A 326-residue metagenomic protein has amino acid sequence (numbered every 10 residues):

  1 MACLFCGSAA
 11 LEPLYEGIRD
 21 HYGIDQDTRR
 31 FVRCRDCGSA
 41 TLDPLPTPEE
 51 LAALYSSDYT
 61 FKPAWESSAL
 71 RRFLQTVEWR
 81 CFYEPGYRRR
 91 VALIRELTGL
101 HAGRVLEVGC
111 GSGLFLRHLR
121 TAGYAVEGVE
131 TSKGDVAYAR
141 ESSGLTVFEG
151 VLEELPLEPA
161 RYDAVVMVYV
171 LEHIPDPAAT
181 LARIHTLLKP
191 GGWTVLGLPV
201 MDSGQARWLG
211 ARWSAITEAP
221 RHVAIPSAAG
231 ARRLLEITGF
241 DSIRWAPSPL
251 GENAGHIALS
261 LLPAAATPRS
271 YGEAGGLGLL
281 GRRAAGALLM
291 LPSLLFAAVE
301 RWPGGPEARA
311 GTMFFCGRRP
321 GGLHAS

Functional and structural regions predicted by a protein language model:
M1-V168, A178-L181, P247-S248, G278 (+2 more regions): Conserved N-terminal segment of class I S-adenosyl-L-methionine
A2-E12, A229-P247, P292: A SAM-dependent methyltransferase catalytic signature shared across enzymes that methylate proteins
G17-Q26, L209-A211, P247-S326: A C-terminal cap/extension of S-adenosyl-L-methionine-dependent methyltransferases that defines the acceptor-substrate
I18-R19, L196-A224, A229-E236: Short, glycine-/aromatic-enriched active-site segment of Class I SAM-dependent methyltransferases
V126, T194-V195: A short hydrophobic/small-residue beta-strand
V168-H173, G197: Short catalytic micro-motifs in class I SAM-dependent methyltransferases
P175-A179, A206: Short N-terminal helix/helix-N-cap motif within the alpha/beta-hydrolase-1
A178-W193: A short glycine-rich, Lys/Arg-flanked "PGG" loop and its adjoining helix->strand segment in the class I
